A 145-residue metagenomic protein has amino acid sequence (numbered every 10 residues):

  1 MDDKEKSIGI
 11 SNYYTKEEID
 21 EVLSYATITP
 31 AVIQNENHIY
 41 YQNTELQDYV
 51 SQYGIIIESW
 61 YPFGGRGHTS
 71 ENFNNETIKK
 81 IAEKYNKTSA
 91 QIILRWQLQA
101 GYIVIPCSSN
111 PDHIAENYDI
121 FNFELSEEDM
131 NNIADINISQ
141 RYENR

Functional and structural regions predicted by a protein language model:
M1-R145: Beta/alpha (TIM)-barrel catalytic core signal, keyed to glycine-rich beta->alpha loops juxtaposed to Asp/Glu that bind
